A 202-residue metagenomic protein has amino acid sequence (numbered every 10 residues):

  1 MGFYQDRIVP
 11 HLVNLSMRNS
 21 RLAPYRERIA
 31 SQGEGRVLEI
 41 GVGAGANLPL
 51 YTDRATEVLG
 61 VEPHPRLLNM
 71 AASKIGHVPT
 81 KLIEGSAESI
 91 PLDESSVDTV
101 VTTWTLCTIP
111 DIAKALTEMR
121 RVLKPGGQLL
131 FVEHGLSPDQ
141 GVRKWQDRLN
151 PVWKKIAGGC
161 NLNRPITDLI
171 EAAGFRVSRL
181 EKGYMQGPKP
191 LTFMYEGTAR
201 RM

Functional and structural regions predicted by a protein language model:
S16-R36, A46-N47: Conserved alpha-helix/loop element of class I SAM-dependent methyltransferases that forms part of the SAM/SAH-binding
L38, A44-S89: Class I SAM-dependent methyltransferase SAM/SAH-binding core
E88-V100: A short acidic, Gly/Pro-enriched loop at the edge of an enzyme's catalytic core that lines a small-molecule cofactor
T99-D111: A short SAM/SAH-binding and catalytic strip from SAM-dependent methyltransferases
A113-P125: A short glycine-rich, Lys/Arg-flanked "PGG" loop and its adjoining helix->strand segment in the class I
G126-H134: Conserved beta-strand signature within the Rossmann-like core of class I S-adenosyl-L-methionine
G158-G174: Short alpha-helix
F175, K182-M202: Core SAM-dependent methyltransferase catalytic element
